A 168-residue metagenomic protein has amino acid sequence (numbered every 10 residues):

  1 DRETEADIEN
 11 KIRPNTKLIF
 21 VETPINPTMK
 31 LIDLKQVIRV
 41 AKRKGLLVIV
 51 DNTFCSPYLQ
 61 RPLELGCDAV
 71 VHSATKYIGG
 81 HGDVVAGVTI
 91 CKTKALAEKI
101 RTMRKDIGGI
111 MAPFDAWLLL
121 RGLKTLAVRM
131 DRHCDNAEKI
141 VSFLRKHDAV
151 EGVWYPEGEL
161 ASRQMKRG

Functional and structural regions predicted by a protein language model:
D1-A149, W154, L160: Conserved PLP-enzyme active-site core in the AAT-like
E159-G168: Active-site loop ensemble at the mouth of alpha/beta enzyme cores that anchors a bound cofactor
